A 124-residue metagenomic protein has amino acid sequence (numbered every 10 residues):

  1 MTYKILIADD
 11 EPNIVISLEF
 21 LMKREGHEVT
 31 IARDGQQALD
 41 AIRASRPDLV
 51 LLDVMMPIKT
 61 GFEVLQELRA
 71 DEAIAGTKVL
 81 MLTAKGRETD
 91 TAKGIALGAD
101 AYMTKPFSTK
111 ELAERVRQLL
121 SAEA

Functional and structural regions predicted by a protein language model:
P12-T30, L119: Two-component/phosphorelay signaling modules centered on CheY-like receiver
I31-L49: Acidic, metal-coordinating helix/loop segments flanking the phosphotransfer/catalytic sites of two-component signaling
M56: Receiver (REC) domain active-site loop signature in two-component systems and cognate sites in sensor histidine kinases
K85-G86: Short, conserved "switch-loop" micro-motifs in signal-transduction and mechanochemical regulators
F107-R117: C-terminal output helix
